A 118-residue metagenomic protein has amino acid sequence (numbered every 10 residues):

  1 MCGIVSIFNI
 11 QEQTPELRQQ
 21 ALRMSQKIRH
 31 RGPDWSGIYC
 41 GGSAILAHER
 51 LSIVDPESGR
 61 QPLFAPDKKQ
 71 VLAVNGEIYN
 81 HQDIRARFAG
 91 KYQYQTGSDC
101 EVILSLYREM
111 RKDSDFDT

Functional and structural regions predicted by a protein language model:
M1-T118: N-terminus-centric sequence/structural signature that marks the extreme N-terminus and adjacent "lid/interface" module
